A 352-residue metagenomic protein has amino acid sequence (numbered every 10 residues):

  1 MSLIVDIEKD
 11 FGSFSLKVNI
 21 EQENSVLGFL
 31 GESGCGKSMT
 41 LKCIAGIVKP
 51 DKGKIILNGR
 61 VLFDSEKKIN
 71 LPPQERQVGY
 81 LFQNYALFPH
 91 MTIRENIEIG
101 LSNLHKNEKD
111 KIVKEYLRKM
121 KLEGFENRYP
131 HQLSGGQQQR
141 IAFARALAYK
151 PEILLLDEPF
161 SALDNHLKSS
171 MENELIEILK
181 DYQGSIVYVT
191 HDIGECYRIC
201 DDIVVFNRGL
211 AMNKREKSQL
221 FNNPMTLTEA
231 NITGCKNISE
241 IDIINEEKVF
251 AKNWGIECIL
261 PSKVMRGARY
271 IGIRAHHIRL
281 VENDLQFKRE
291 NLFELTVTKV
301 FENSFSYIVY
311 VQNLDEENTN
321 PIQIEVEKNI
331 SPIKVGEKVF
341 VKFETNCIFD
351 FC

Functional and structural regions predicted by a protein language model:
V5-E32, S38-M39, G46-K49, R60 (+2 more regions): Non-catalytic connector elements of ABC transporters
L27-G28, N70-P72, R76-A86, V187: ABC nucleotide-binding domain signature
S38-L41, I141: ABC ATPase nucleotide-binding domain helices that frame the ATP-binding cleft
K42-A45, Y80, N84-T92, E98 (+2 more regions): Short switch/coupling loops within ABC ATPase nucleotide-binding domains
V48-K49, I56, A86, S102: A position-specific signal in ABC ATPase nucleotide-binding domains
G53-S65: Conserved ABC transporter NBD signature motif
Q77-G79, T92-T228: ABC ATPase nucleotide-binding domains
F221-N245, G272: C-terminal boundary and immediately downstream tail of ABC-type ATPase nucleotide-binding domains
